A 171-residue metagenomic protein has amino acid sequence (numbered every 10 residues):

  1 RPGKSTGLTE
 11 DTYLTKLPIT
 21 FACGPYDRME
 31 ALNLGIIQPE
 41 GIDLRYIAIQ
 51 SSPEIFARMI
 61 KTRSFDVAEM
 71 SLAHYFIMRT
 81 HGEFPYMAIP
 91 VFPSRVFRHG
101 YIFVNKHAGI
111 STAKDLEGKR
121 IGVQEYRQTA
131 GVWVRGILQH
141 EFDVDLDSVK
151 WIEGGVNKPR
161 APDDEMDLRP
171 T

Functional and structural regions predicted by a protein language model:
R1-Y13: Short, Lys/Arg-enriched N-terminal segments with co-localized hydrophobic residues within the first ~10-30 amino acids
T20-D147, W151-R160, D167: Short, glycine-/small- and polar/acidic-enriched structural segments that line small-molecule recognition paths
T171: Short acidic-hydrophobic, aromatic-tinged amphipathic segments that line or gate anion-handling sites
